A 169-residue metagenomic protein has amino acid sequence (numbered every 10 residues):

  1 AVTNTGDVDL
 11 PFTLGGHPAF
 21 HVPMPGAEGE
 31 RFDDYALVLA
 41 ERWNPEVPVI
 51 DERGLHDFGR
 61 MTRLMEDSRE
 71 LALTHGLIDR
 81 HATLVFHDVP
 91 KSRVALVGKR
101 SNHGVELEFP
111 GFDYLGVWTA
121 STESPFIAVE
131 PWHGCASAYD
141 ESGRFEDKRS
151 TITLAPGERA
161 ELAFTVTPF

Functional and structural regions predicted by a protein language model:
A1-G6, L14-F20: Hydrophobic alpha-helical segments and helix pairs
A1-G6, T119-A120, P168: Asparagine-centered strand-capping/turn motif at beta-strand->loop junctions
D9-P11, A19-F109: Active-site/ligand-binding surface loops and adjacent short beta/alpha elements that line catalytic pockets across
H17, V129, G157: A residue-level signal for conserved active-site and pocket-lining positions in enzyme catalytic cores
S92-V94, I127, L162: Hydrophobic residues positioned within well-ordered beta-strands of beta-sheet architectures
V97-A136: Glycine-rich active-site loops that engage anionic ligands at enzyme catalytic sites
Y139-E146: Short, structured beta-strand/loop micro-motifs enriched in basic residues and often containing a Trp
I152-F169: Short Pro-Gly-centered flexible turn/kink motifs
